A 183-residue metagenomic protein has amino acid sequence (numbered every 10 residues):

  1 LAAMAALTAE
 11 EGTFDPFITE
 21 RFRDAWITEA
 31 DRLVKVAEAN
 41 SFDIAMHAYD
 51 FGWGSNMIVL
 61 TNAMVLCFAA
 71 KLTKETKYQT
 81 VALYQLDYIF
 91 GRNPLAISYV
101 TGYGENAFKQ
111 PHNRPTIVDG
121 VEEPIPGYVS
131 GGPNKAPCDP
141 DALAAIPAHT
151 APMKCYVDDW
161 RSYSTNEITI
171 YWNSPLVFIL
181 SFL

Functional and structural regions predicted by a protein language model:
L1-N40, Y49-L183: Aromatic (Trp/Tyr) and acidic
D43-I44: Juxtamembrane interface elements at the cytosolic ends of transmembrane helices in multi-pass membrane proteins
